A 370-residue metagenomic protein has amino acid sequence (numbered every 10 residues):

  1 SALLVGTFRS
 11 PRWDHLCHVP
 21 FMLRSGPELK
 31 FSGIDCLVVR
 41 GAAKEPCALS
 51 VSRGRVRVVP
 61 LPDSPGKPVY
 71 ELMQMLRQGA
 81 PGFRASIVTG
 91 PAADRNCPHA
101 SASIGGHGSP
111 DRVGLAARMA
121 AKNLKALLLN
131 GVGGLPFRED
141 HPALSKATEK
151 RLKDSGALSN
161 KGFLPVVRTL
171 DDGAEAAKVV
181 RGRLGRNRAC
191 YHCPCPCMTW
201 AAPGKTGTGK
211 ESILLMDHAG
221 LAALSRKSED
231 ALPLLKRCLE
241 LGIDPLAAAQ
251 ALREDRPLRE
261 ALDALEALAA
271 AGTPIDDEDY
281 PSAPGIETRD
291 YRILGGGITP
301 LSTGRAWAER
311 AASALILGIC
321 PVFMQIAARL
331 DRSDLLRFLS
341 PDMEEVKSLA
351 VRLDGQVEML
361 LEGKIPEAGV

Functional and structural regions predicted by a protein language model:
S1-A48, R57-V59, S64-M73, V113: Feature captures the catalytic cores and cofactor-binding loops of soluble hydro-lyases/lyases that act on carboxylate
A2, V19, S52, D63-S64 (+4 more regions): Surface-exposed beta-strand edges and their flanking turn/coil or helix-capping segments
A2-H15, R55-P60, N96-S103, L215-S225: Short, basic, glycine/proline-bearing loop/turn elements
M22-G54, A116, A121-L135, D244-A251: Glycine-rich phosphate/pyrophosphate-binding loops and their adjacent beta-strand/loop elements at enzyme active sites
R77-V113, A117-V370: Extended C-terminal regions of large enzymes
